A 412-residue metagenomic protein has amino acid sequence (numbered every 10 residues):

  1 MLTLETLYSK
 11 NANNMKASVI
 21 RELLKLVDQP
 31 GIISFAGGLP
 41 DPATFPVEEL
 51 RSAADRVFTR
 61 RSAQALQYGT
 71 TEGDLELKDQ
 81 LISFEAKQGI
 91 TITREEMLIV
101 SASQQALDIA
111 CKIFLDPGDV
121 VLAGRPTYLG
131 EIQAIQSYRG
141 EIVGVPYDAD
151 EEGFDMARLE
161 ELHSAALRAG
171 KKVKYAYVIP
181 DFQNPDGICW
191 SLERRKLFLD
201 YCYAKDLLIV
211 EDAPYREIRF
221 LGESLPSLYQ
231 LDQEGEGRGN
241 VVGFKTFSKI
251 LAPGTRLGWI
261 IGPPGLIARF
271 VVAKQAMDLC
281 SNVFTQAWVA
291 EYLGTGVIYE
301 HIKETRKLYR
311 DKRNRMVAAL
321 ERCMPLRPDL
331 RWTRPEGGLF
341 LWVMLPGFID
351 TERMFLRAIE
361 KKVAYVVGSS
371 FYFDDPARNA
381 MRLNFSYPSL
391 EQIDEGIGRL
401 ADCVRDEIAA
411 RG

Functional and structural regions predicted by a protein language model:
T3, E236-G237, E360-K362, D374-G412: PLP-dependent enzyme catalytic core of the Aspartate aminotransferase-like
N11-A102, I109, G294-T295, E300 (+2 more regions): N-terminal small-domain helix-loop-helix segment of the aminotransferase-like
T59, Q64-D206, V210, R216-E236 (+3 more regions): Conserved core of the PLP fold type I
L197, R269-V272, K303-R315, E395 (+1 more regions): A non-catalytic, amphipathic alpha-helix used as a structural packing/dimerization or gating element in enzyme scaffolds
D232-K307: Conserved core segment of the aminotransferase class I/II
L266-I267, V271, F340-R382, E395: Conserved C-terminal alpha-helix-loop-beta "cap" of PLP-dependent enzymes that closes/shapes the active-site mouth
A290, K303-V317, D329-M344, M354: Conserved glycine-rich beta-strand-loop-beta hairpin in the small C-terminal domain of fold type I
